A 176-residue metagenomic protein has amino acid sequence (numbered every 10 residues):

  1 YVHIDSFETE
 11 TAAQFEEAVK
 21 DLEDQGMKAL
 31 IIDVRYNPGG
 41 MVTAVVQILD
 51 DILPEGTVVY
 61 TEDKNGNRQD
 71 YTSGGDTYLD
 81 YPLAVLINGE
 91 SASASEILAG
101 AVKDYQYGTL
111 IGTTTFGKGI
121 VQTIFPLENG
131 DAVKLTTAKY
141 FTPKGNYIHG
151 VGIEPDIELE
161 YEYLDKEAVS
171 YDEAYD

Functional and structural regions predicted by a protein language model:
Y1-F125: Cleft-lining beta-strand/loop regions that shape enzyme active-site pockets
V2, V133-L135, I148-H149: Short hydrophobic-aromatic micro-motifs
H3, V59-Y60, T136, E158-E160: Residues in well-ordered beta-strands of folded domains
L127-A138: Short acidic, Pro/Gly- and aromatic-enriched capping/linker segments at domain boundaries
T142: Short, acidic, Ser/Thr-enriched surface-loop or helix-capping motifs
I148-G150, E154-D176: Conserved functional hotspot residues or short segments at active or partner-binding sites across diverse domains
